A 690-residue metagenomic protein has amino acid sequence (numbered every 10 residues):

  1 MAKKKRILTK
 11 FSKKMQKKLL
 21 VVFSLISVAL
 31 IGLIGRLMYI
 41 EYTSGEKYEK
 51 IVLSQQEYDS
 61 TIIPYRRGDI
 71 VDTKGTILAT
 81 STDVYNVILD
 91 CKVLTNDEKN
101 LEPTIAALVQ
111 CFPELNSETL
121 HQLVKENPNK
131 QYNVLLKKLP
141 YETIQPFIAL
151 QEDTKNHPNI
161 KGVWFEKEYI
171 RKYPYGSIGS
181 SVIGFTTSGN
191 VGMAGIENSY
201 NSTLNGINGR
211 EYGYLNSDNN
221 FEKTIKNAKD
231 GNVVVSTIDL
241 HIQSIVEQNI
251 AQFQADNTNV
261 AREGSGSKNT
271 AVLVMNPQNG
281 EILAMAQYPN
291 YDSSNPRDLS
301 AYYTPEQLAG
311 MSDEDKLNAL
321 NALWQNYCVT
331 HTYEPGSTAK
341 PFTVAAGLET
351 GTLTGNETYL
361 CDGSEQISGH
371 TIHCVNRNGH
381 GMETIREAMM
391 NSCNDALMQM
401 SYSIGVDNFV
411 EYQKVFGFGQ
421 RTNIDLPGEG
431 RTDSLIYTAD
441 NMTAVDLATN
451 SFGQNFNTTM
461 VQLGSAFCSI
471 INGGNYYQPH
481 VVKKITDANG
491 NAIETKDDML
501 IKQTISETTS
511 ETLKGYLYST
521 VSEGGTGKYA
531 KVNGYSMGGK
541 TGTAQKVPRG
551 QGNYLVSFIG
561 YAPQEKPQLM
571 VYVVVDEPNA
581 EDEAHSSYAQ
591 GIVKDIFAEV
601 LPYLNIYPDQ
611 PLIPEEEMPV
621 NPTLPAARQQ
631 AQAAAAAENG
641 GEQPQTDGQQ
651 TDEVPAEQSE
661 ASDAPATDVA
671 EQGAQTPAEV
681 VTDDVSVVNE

Functional and structural regions predicted by a protein language model:
M1-Y303, D407-V415, V532, R549 (+4 more regions): Periplasmic/cell-envelope proteins involved in peptidoglycan metabolism and beta-lactam response
I77-A79, Y85, N220-N227, T270-L273 (+5 more regions): Beta-lactam-recognizing serine transpeptidase/beta-lactamase-like catalytic domain environment
P608-A631: Short, highly charged C-terminal tails/helix-capping segments
